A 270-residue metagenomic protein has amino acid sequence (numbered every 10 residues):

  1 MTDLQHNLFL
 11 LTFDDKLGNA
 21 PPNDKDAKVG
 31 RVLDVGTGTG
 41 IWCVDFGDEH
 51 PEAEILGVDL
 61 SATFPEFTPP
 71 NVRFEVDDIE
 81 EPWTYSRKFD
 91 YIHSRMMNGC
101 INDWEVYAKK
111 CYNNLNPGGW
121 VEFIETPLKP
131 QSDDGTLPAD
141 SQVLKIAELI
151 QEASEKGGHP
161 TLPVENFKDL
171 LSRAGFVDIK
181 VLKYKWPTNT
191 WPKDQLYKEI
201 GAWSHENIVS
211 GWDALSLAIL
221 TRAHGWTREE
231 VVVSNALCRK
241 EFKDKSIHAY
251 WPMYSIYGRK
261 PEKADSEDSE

Functional and structural regions predicted by a protein language model:
M1-R31, I41, D45: Conserved alpha-helix/loop element of class I SAM-dependent methyltransferases that forms part of the SAM/SAH-binding
D14-P22, G40-C43, D59-A62, V76-E80 (+5 more regions): Eukaryotic intrinsically disordered and solvent-exposed regulatory patches
D26-R87, Y91, V106: Class I SAM-dependent methyltransferase SAM/SAH-binding core
S94-N98, I124: Residues lining the SAM
I101-D103: Short N-terminal helix/helix-N-cap motif within the alpha/beta-hydrolase-1
E105-W120: A short glycine-rich, Lys/Arg-flanked "PGG" loop and its adjoining helix->strand segment in the class I
W120-D213: Conserved catalytic/acceptor-binding region of the Class I
A174-E270: C-terminal lobe and adjacent flexible extensions of AdoMet/dcAdoMet transferase-like proteins
